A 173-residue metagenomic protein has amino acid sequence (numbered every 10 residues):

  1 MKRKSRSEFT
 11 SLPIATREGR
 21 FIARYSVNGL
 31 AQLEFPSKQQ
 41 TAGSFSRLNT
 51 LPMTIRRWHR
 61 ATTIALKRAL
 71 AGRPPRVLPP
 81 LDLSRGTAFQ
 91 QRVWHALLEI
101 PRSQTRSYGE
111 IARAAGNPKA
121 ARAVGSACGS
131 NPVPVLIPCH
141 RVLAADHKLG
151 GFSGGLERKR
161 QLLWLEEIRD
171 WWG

Functional and structural regions predicted by a protein language model:
M1-K119, R169-G173: Basic nucleic-acid-binding alpha-helical/helix-turn surface characteristic of O6-alkylguanine DNA
A71, L98, G129, L163-W164: Alpha-helix boundary recognition
P118-A121, L162: LysM (lysin motif) carbohydrate-binding repeats in extracellular/periplasmic proteins that recognize
R122-N131: Regulatory, non-catalytic segments
V135-V142: Short Lys/Arg-enriched helix C-cap and helix-to-coil transition segments that create basic nucleic-acid-contact patches
A145-G173: …primarily DNA-binding HTH/wHTH and HhH modules…
